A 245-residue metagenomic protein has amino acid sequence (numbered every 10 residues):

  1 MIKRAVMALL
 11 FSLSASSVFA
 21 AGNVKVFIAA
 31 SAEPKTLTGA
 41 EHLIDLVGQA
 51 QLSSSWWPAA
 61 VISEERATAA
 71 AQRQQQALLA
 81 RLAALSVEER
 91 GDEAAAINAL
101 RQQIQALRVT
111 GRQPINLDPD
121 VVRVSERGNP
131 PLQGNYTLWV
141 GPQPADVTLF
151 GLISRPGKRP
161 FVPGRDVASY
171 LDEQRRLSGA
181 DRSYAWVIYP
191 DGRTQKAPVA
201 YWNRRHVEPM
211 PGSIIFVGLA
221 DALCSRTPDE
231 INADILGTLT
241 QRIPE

Functional and structural regions predicted by a protein language model:
M1-M7: Bacterial N-terminal signal peptides that target proteins for export
I2, A20-E245: Ser/Thr/Pro/Gly-biased, low-complexity, turn-/loop-rich segments that often occur immediately after N-terminal
M7-S16: Bacterial N-terminal signal peptides
